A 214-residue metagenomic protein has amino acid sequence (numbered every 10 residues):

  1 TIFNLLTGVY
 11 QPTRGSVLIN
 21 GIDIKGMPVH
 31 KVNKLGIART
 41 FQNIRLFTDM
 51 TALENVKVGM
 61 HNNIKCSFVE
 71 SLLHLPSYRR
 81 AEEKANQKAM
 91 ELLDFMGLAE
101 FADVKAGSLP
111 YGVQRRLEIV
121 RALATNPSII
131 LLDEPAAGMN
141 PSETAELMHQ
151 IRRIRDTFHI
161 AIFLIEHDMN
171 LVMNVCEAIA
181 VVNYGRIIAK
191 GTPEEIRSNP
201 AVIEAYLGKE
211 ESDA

Functional and structural regions predicted by a protein language model:
T1-A214: Glycine-rich phosphate-binding loops of nucleotide-dependent enzymes
